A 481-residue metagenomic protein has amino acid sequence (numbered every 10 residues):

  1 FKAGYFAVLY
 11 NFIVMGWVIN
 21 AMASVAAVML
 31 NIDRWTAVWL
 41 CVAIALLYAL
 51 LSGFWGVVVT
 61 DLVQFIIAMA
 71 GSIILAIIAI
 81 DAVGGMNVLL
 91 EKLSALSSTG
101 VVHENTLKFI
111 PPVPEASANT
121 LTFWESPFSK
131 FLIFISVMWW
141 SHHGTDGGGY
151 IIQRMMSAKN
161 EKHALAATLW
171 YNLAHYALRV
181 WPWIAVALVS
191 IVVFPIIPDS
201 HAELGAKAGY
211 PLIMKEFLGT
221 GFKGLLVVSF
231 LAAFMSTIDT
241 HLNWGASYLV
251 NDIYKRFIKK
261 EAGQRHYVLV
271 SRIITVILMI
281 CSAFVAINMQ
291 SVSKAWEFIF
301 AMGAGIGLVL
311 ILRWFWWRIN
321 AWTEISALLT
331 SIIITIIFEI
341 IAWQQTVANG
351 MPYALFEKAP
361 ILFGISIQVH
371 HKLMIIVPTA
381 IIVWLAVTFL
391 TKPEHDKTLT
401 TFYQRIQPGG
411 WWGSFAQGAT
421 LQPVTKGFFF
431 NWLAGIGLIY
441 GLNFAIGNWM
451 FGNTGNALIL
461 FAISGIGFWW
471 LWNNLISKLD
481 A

Functional and structural regions predicted by a protein language model:
F1-A481: Membrane-embedded helix-loop-helix hairpins and adjacent transmembrane boundary segments in multi-pass transporters
